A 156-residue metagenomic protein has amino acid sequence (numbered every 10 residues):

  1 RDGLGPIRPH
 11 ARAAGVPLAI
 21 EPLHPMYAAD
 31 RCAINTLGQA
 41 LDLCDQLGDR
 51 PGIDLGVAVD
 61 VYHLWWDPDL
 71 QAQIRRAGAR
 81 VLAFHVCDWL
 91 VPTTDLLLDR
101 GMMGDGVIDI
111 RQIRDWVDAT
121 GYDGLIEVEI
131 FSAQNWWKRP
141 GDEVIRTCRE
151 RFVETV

Functional and structural regions predicted by a protein language model:
R1-E21: Glycine/proline-rich, flexible active-site/cofactor-binding loop segments that harbor closely spaced acidic
G5, P9, I34-V59, W65-V156: Histidine-acidic metal/acid-base catalytic patches
P22-R31: Active-site-proximal beta-alpha loop/turn segments in soluble metabolic enzymes
